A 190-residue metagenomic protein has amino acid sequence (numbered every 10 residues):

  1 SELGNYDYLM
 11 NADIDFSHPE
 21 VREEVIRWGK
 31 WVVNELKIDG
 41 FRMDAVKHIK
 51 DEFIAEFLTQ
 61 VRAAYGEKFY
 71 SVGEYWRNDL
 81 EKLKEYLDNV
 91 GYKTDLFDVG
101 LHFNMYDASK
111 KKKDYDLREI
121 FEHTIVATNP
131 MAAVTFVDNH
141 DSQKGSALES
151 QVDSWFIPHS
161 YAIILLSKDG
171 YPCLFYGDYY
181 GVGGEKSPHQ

Functional and structural regions predicted by a protein language model:
S1, E23, K68: Aromatic- and glycine-enriched glycan-recognition loops and surfaces that form the carbohydrate-binding subsites
S1-D7: Core domains of carbohydrate- and sulfate-ester-processing enzymes
N5, A12-D13, I120, K144: General secondary-structure edge motif
D7-L9, N129-P130: Short, solvent-exposed coil/turn segments
N11-E24: Active-site mouth loops of central-metabolism enzymes
R27-Q190: Active-site-proximal helices and loops of the catalytic beta/alpha 8
